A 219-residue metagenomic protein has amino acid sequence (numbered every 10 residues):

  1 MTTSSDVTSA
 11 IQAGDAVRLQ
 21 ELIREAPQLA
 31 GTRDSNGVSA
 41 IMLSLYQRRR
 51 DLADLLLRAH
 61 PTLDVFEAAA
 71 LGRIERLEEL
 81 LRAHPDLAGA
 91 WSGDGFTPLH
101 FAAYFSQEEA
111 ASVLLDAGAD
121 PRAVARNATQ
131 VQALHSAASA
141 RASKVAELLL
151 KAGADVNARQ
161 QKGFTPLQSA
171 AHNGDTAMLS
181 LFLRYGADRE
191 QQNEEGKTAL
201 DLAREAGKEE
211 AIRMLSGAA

Functional and structural regions predicted by a protein language model:
M1-S9, A53-E67, A83, A152 (+3 more regions): Ankyrin-repeat-protein effector appendages
S9-G14, L43-R49, E67-R73, F101-Q107 (+3 more regions): Ankyrin repeat A-helix N-terminal signature
A16-I23, R49-L57, R73-L81, Q107-D116 (+3 more regions): Ankyrin repeat structural motif
P27-Q28, H60-P61, P85-D86, A119 (+2 more regions): Ankyrin-repeat C-terminal turn/loop position
A30-G31, A88-G89, R122-V124, N157 (+1 more regions): Ankyrin-repeat junction/capping positions
D34, S92, A125-N127, Q160 (+1 more regions): Ankyrin repeat boundary/linker residues
V124-K151: Alpha-helical adaptor scaffolds
